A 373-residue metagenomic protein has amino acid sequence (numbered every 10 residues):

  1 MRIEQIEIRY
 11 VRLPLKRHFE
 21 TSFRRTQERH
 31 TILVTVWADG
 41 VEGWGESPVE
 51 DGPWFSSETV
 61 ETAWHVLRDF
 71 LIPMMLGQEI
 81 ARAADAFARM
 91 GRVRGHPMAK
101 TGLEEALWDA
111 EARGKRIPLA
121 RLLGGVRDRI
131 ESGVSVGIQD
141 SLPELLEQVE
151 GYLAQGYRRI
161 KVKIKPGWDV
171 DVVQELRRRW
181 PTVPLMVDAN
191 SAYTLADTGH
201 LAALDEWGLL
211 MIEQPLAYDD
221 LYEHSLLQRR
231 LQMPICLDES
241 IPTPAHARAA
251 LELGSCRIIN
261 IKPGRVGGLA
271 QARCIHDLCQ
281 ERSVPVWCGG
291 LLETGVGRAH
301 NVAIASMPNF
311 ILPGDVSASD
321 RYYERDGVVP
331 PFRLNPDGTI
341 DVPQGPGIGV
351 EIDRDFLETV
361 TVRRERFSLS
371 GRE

Functional and structural regions predicted by a protein language model:
M1-L185, S191-L195, G199, A203-E206 (+2 more regions): N-terminal capping/lid subdomain adjacent to the active-site entrance of alpha/beta enzymes
R17, R25-T26, E46, Q148-V149 (+4 more regions): N-terminal, helix-rich and Lys/Arg-enriched segments in bacterial and organellar proteins
M98-A99, Q139, P215, V266 (+1 more regions): Residue-level marker of alpha-helix boundaries and capping positions
R158-P166, P184-S191, G208-Y218, P234-P242 (+1 more regions): Catalytic beta/alpha-barrel core
D219-C236, I241-T339, P343: Shared catalytic-loop signature of beta/alpha-barrel
